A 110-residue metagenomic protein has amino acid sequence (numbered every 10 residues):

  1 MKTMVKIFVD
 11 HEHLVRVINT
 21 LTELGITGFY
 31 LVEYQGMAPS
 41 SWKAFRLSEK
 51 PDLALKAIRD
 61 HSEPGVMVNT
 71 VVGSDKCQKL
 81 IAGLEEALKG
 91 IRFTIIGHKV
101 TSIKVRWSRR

Functional and structural regions predicted by a protein language model:
M1-R110: Positively charged, small/polar-rich N-terminal and surface patches that mediate targeting and assembly and bind
